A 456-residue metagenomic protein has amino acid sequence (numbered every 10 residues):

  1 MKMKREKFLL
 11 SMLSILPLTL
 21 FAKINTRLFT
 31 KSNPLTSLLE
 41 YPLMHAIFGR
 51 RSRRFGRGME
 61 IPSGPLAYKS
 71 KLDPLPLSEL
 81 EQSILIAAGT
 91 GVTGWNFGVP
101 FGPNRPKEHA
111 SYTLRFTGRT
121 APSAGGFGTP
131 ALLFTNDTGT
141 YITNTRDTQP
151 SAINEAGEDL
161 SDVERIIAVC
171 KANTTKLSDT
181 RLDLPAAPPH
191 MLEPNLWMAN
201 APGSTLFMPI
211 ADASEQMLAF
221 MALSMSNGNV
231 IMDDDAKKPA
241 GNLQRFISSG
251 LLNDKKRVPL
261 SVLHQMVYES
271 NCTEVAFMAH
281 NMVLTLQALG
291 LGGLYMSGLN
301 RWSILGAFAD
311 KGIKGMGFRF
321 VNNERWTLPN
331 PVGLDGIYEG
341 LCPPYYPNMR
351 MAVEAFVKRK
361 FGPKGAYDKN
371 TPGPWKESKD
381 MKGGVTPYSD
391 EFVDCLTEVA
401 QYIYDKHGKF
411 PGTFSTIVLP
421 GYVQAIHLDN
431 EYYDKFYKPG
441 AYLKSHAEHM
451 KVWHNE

Functional and structural regions predicted by a protein language model:
K7-A22: N-terminal export signals
L20-E456: Acidic, surface-exposed loops and disordered segments
